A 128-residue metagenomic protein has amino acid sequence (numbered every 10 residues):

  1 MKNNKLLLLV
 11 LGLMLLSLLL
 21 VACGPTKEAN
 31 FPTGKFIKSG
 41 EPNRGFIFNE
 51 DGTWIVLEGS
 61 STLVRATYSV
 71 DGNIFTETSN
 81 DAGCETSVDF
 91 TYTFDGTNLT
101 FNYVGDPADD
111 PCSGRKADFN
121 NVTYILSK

Functional and structural regions predicted by a protein language model:
M1-K2, G24: N-terminal hydrophobic targeting signals that begin at the initiator methionine
K2-V10: Bacterial N-terminal signal peptides that target proteins for export
G12-M14: Classical Sec-dependent N-terminal signal peptides that target proteins to the secretory pathway
S17: ATPase catalytic-site recognition across NTP-hydrolyzing enzymes
C23-T67, D71-K128: Lipid interaction determinants
